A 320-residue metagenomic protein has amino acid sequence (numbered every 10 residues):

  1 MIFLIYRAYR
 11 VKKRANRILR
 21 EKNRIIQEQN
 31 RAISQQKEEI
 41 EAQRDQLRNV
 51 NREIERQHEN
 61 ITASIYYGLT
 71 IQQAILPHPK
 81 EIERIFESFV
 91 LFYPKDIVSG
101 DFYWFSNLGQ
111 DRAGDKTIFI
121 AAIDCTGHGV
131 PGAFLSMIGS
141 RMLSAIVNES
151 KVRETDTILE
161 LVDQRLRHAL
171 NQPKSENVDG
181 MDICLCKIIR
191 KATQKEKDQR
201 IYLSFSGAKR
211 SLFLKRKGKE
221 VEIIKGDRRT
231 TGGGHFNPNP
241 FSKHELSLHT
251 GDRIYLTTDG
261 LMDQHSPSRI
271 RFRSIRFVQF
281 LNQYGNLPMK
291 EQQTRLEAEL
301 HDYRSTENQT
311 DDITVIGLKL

Functional and structural regions predicted by a protein language model:
M1-K22, I26-Q29, Q36, L47: Alpha-helical transmembrane signal-anchor helices
Y9, C125-T126, G260-L261: PAS/PAC or PAS-like capping segment
Y9, G129, E149-R153, R271 (+1 more regions): Residues at alpha-helix boundaries and the short loops/turns that link adjacent helices
K13, G129-V130, Q264-H265: Charged alpha-helical signal-transmission linkers that cap and connect PAS-family sensory domains
R24, R31, E38-E39, D45 (+2 more regions): Amphipathic alpha-helical signal-transduction/coupling segments on the cytosolic side of membrane proteins
Q46-H249, R253, E307-L320: … and, occasionally, acidic/histidine-rich disordered N-termini of signaling adaptors
C184, H244-L256, L261-L320: C-terminal catalytic subdomain
